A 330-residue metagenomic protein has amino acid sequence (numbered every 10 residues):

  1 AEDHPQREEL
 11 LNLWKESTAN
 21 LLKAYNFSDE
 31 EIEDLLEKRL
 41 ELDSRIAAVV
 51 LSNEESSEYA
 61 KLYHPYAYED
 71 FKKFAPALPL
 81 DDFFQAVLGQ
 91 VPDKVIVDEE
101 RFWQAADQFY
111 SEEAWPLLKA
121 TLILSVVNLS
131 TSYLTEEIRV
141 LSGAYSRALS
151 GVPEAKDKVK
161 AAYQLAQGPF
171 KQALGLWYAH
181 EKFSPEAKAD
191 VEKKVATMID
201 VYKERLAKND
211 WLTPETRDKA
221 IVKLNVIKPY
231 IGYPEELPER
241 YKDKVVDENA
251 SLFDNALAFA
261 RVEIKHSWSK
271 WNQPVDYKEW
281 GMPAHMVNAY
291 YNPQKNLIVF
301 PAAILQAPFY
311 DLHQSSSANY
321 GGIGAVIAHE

Functional and structural regions predicted by a protein language model:
A1-K193, T197: Noncatalytic, helix-rich "gating/capping" subdomain that lines the substrate-entry/channel surface of large enzyme
R7-L11, S317-A325: Short, charged, low-complexity patches
K15, A19, K171, G175 (+4 more regions): Amphipathic, well-packed alpha-helical segments that form the structural scaffold of globular domains
L22-Y25, L206, D210, I304-L312: Structural motif corresponding to the C-terminal cap of alpha-helices
N26, E30-E31, L40-A47, L51 (+2 more regions): Contiguous, non-catalytic segments that form substrate-binding/exosite surfaces or channel walls
E100, K119-L129, V246-G321: Active-site-adjacent "gating/activation" loops or surface patches in catalytic cores
V152-E154, K182, N209-P214, D311-Q314: Secondary-structure transition/capping motifs at alpha-helix termini and the adjoining loop/turn into the next element
T213, F300, G321-E330: Active-site recognition of the HExxH zinc-binding catalytic motif
